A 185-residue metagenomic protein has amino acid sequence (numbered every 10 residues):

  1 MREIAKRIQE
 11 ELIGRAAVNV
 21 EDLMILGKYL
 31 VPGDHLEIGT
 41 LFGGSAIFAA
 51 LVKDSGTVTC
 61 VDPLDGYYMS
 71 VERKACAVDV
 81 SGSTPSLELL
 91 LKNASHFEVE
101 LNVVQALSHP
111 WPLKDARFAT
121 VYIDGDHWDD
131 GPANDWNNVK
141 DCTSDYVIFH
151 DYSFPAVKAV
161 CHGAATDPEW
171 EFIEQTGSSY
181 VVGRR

Functional and structural regions predicted by a protein language model:
R2-E10, G14, L23-R185: S-adenosylmethionine/decaboxylated-SAM
V18-N19: N-terminal pre-P-loop "Q-motif" helix
